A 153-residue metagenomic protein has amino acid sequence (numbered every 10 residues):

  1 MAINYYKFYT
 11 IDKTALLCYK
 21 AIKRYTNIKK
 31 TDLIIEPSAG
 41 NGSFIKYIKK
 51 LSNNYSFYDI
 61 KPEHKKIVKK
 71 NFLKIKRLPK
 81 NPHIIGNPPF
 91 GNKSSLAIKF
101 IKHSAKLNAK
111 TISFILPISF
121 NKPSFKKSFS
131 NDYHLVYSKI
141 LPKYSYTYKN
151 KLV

Functional and structural regions predicted by a protein language model:
M1-V153: Class I S-adenosyl-L-methionine-dependent methyltransferase catalytic core
